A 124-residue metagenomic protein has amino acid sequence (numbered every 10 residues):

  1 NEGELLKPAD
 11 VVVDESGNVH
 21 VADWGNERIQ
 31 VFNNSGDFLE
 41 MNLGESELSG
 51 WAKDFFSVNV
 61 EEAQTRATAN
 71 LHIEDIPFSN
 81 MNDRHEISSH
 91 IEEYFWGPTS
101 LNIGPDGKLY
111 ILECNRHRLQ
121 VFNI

Functional and structural regions predicted by a protein language model:
N1-I124: Eukaryotic scaffold repeat domains enriched in small/polar residues
